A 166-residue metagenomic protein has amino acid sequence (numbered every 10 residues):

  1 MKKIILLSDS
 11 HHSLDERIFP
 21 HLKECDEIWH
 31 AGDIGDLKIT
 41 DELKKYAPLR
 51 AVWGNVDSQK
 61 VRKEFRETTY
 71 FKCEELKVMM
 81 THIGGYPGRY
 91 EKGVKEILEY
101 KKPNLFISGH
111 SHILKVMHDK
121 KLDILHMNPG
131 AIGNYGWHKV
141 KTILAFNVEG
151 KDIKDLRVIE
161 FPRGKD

Functional and structural regions predicted by a protein language model:
M1-I5, Y70-M79, D119-L125, V148-R157: Beta-strand-turn-beta hairpins that frame and shape the catalytic cleft of phosphate-ester-processing enzymes
M1-L49, D57-E75, M80, K139-T142 (+1 more regions): N-terminal active-site segment of His-dependent metallophosphoesterases
D9, C73, I83, P129-A131 (+2 more regions): Active-site donor-binding loop signature of nucleotide-sugar glycosyltransferases
H11, P87, G133, G150 (+1 more regions): Residue-level detector of flexible, active-site-proximal loop/helix-junction positions within diverse enzyme catalytic
H12-E16, I34-I39, V56-R62, G85-Y90 (+2 more regions): Active-site environment of divalent metal-dependent phosphoester hydrolases
G32, W53, G130: Short beta->alpha connector loops at strand-helix junctions that form conserved, small/polar/Pro-enriched
R50, R89-D152: Conserved beta-sheet core of the metallophosphoesterase superfamily
L156-D166: Short, solvent-exposed aromatic-acidic interface loops
